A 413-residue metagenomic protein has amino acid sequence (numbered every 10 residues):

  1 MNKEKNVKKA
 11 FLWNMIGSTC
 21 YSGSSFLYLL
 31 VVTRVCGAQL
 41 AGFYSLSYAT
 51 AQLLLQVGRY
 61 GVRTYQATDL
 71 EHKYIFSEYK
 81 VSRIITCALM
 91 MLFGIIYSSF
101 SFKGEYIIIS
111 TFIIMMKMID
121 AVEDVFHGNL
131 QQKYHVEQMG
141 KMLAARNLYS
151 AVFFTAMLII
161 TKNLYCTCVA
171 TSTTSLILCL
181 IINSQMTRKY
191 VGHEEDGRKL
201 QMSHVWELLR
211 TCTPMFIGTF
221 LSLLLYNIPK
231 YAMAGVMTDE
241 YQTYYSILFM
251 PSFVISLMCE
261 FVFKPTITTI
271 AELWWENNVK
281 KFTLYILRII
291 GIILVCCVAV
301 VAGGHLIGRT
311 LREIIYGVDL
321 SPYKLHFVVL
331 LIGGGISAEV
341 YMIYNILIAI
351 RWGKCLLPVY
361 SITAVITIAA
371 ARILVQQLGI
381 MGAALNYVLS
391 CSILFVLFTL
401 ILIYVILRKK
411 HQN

Functional and structural regions predicted by a protein language model:
M1-K3, V7, E137-M142, L164-Y165 (+4 more regions): Interhelical loop/hinge segments that connect adjacent transmembrane helices in multipass membrane
E4-K8, T64-Y74, I119-A145, I332-V359: Membrane-interface junctions at transmembrane-helix termini in multi-pass inner-membrane proteins
N6-S22, S47, L53-S99, G104 (+2 more regions): Membrane-water interface segments that mark the loop-to-transmembrane alpha-helix transition
N6-Y60, M91, I95, A151 (+6 more regions): Signature of the first transmembrane helix
C36-A41, S98-I113, D239-E240, H305-A338 (+1 more regions): Interfacial segments at transmembrane-helix termini and the short loops linking adjacent helices
L55-Y74, Q132, V191, L248 (+2 more regions): Helix-loop junctions and terminal segments of transmembrane helices in multi-pass membrane transport/translocation
R63, V125-Q132, V136, A156-I160 (+7 more regions): C-terminal transmembrane helix end/exit motif
I107-I114, K141-Y190, T211, F249 (+2 more regions): Hydrophobic alpha-helical transmembrane segments
